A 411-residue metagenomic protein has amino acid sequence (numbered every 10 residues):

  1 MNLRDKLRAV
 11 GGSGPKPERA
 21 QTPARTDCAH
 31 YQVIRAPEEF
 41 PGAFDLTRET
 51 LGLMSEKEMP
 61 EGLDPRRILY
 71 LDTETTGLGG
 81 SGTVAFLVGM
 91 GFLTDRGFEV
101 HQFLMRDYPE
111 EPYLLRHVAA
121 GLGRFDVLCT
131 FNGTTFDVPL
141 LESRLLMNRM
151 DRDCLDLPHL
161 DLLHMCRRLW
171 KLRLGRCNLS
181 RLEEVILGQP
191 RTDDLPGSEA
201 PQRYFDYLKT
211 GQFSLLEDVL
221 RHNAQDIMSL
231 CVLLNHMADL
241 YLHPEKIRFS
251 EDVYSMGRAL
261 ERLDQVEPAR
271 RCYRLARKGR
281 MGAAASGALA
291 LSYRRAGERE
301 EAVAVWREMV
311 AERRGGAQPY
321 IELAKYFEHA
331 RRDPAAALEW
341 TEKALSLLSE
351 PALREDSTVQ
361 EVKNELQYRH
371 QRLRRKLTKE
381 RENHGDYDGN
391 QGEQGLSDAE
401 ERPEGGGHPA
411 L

Functional and structural regions predicted by a protein language model:
M1-P65: N-terminal accessory regions of nucleic-acid-interacting proteins
F98-Q189: Conserved DEDDh/DEDDy metal-dependent 3′-5′ exonuclease domain
L174-I247, V253: Acidic, Mg2+-coordinating catalytic module of metal-dependent nucleases/exonucleases that use a two-metal-ion mechanism
L260, Y293, F327-E328, R374: Residue at a conserved register position within TPR or TPR-like alpha-solenoid repeats
L263, A296, A330-R331, L377: Structural motif corresponding to the intra-repeat A-B loop/turn of tetratricopeptide repeats
